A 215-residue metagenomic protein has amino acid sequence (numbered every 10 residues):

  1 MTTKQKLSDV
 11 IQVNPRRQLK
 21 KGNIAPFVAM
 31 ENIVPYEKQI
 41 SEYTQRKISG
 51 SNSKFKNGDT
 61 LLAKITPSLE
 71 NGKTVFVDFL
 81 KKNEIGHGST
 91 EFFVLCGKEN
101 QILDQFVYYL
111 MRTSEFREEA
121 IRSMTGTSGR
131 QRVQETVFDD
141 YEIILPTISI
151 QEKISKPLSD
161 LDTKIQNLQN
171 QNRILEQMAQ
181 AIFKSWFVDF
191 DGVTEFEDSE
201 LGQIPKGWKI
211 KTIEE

Functional and structural regions predicted by a protein language model:
M1-L19, I144-V188, V193-E215: Non-catalytic DNA-recognition/assembly elements of restriction-modification systems
Q5-A63, E70, F76-V77, D198 (+1 more regions): Sequence-specific dsDNA recognition surfaces
M30, G97, I143: Active-site donor-binding loop signature of nucleotide-sugar glycosyltransferases
S51-S53, N57-T113, G126: A short beta-sheet element
E84-F93, T125-S155: A short glycine-rich beta-alpha junction/loop motif
F106-Y109, E119, D140, I150-K153 (+1 more regions): Short, solvent-exposed alpha-helical surface patches in well-structured domains
R112-R117, I121-M124, E142-I144: Well-ordered mid-protein domain cores that form the structural environment of catalytic cofactors
